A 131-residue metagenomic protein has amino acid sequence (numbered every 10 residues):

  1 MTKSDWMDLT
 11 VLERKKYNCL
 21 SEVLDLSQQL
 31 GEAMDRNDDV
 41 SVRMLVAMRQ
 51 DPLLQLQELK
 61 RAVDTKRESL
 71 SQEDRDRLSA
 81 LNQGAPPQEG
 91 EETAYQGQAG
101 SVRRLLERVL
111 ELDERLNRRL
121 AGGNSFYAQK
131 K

Functional and structural regions predicted by a protein language model:
T2-A80: Extended, charge-rich alpha-helical scaffolding segments
L78-K131: Short terminal interaction segments
